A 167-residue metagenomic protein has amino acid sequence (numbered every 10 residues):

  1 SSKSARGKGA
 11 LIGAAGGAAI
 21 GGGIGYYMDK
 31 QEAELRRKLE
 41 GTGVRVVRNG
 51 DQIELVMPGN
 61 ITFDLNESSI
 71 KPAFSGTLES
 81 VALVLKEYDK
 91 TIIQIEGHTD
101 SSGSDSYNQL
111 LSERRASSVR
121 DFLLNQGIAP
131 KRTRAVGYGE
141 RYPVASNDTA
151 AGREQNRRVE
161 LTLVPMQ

Functional and structural regions predicted by a protein language model:
S1-E34: Short, low-complexity, glycine-enriched hydrophobic/amphipathic alpha-helices that associate with lipid bilayers
K8-G13, M28, E67-S75, Y88 (+2 more regions): Solvent-exposed, acidic/flexible segments
G16-I20, G25, E40, V44 (+2 more regions): Sec-exported extracytoplasmic/periplasmic mature domains
G21-I24, T62-I70, D105-N108: Second-shell loop/turn segments in exported
M28-N60: Amphipathic, membrane-active segments
Q31, L35, F74-T77, V81 (+3 more regions): Stable alpha-helical elements in mature extracytoplasmic
K38, T62-G97, D121-L124, E154-N156 (+1 more regions): Periplasmic peptidoglycan-binding/anchoring modules of Gram-negative envelope and division proteins
H98-M166: Periplasmic OmpA-like peptidoglycan-binding domain that tethers envelope proteins to the cell wall
